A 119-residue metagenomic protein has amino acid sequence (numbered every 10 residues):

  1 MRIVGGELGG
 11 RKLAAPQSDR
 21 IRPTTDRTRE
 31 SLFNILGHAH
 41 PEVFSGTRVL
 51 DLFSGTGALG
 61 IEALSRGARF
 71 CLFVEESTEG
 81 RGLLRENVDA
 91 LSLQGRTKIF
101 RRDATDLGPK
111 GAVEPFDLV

Functional and structural regions predicted by a protein language model:
M1-V119: Class I S-adenosyl-L-methionine-dependent methyltransferase catalytic core
